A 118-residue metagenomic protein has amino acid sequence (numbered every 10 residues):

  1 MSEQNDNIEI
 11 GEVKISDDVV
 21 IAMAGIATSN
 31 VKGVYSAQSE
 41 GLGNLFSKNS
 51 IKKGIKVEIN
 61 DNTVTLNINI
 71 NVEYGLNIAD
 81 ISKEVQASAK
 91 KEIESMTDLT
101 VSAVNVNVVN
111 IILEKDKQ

Functional and structural regions predicted by a protein language model:
M1-Y74, K83, L99-N105, V109-I111 (+1 more regions): Contiguous, often N-terminal, cationic amphipathic patches that form binding interfaces
I78-T97, V101: Short, non-transmembrane amphipathic alpha-helical segments
